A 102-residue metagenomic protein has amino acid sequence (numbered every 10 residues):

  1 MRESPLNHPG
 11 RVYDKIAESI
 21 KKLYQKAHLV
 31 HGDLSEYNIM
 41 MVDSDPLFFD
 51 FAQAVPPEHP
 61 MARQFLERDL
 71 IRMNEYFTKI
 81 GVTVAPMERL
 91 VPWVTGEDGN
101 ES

Functional and structural regions predicted by a protein language model:
M1-H8: AlphaC helix of the protein kinase catalytic domain
H8, V12, Q25-H31, V42-S102: C-lobe/activation-segment region of protein kinase-like
A17-Q25: Short C-lobe core helix of eukaryotic-like protein kinase catalytic domains
D33, Y37-I39: Catalytic-loop signature of eukaryotic-like protein kinases
